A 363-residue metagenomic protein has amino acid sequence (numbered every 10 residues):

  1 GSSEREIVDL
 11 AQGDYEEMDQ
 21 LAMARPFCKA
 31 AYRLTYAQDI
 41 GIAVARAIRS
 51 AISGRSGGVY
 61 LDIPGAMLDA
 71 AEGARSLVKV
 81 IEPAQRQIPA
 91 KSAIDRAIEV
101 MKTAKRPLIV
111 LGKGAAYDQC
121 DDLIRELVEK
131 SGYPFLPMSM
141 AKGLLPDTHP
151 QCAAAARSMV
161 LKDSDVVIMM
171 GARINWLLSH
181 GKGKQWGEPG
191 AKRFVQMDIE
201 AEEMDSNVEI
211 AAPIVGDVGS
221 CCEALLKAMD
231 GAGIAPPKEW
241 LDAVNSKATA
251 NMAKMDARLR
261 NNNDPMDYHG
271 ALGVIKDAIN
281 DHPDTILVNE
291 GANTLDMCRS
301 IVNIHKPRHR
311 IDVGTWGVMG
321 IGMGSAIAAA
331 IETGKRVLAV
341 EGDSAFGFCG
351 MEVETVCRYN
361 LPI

Functional and structural regions predicted by a protein language model:
G1-P236, A278, R336-L338, T355 (+1 more regions): N-terminal alpha/beta PP-like core and its mobile active-site loop of ThDP/TPP-dependent enzymes
D9-D14, A84-R96, M266-D267, E290-T294 (+2 more regions): A general structural motif
I40, A235-M252: Internal, active-site/partner-interface "lid" segment
Y60-D62, K238-A243, V288-G291: Short coil/turn segments at secondary-structure boundaries
L108-G112, I286-N289, D343: Short hydrophobic beta-strand segments
G112-A116, R260-N261, P265, G342-S344: Conserved short loop/turn motifs at secondary-structure junctions
S246-E332: Active-site diphosphate/adenylate-binding microenvironment
I321, S325-L361: Catalytic phosphate/nucleotide-handling subdomain of diverse soluble enzymes
